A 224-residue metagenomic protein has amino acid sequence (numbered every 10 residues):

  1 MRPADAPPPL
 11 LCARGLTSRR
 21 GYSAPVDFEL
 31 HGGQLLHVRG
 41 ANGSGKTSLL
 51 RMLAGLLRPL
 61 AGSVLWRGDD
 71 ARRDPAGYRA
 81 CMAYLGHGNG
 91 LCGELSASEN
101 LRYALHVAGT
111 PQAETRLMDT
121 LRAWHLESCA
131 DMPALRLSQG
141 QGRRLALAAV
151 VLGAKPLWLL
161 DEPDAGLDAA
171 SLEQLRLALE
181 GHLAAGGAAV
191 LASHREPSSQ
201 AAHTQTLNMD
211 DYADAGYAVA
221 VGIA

Functional and structural regions predicted by a protein language model:
R39-A41: The feature captures the beta-strand-to-loop junction immediately N-terminal to the Walker
A54: Helix-to-loop junction immediately C-terminal to a conserved catalytic motif
G62-R73, G77-Y78: Conserved ABC transporter NBD signature motif
G88, G93-G109: Q-loop/switch helix immediately C-terminal to the Walker
E94, P133-G140: Conserved ABC ATPase signature
R102, E114-C129, A148: Conserved ABC ATPase "signature" region
L152-P156: A short, proline-enriched helix->beta-strand linker immediately N-terminal to the Walker B motif in ABC-type P-loop
W158-E162: Catalytic Walker B motif of ABC-type/P-loop ATPase nucleotide-binding domains
